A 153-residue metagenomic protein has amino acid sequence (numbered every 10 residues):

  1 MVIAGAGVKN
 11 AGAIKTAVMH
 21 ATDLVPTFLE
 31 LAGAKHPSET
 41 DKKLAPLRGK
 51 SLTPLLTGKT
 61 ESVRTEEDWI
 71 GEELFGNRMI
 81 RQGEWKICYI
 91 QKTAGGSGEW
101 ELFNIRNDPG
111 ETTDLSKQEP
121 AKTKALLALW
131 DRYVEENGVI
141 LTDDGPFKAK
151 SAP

Functional and structural regions predicted by a protein language model:
M1-I3: Short glycine- and hydrophobic/aromatic-rich loop-to-beta-strand nucleating segment in the catalytic cores
V8-A17, T22-V25, L29-R106, I140 (+1 more regions): C-terminal cap/loop subdomain of S1 sulfatases and analogous C-terminal strand-loop tails that border
V63-E66, L127-D144: Bilobed periplasmic-binding protein-like "clamshell/Venus-flytrap" ligand-binding domains
T113-A121: Active-site-proximal N-terminal segment of extracellular/periplasmic enzymes that hydrolyze or transfer
K122-L126: Short amphipathic alpha-helical coupling segments at ligand-binding clamshell hinges and other catalytic/signaling
G145, A149-P153: Extracellular/periplasmic ectodomains of large secreted or surface enzymes and adhesion receptors
